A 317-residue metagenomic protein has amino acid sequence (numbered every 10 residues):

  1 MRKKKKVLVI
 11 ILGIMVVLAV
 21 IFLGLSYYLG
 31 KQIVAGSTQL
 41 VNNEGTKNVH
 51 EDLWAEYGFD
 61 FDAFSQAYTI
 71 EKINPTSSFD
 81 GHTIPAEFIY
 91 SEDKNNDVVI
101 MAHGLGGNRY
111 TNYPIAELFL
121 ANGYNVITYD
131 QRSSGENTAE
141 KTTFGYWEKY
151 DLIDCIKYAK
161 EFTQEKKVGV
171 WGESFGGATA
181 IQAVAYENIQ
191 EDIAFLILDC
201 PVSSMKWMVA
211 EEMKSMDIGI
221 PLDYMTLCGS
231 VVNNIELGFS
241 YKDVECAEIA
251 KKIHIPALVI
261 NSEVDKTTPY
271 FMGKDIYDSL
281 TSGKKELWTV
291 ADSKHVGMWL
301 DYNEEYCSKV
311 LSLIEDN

Functional and structural regions predicted by a protein language model:
M1-E56: N-terminal membrane-anchoring alpha-helices
L53-K94: N-terminal cap/lid segment of alpha/beta-hydrolase-fold proteins
L118-T138: Conserved alpha/beta-hydrolase
T142-T163: Alpha/beta-hydrolase active-site loop
Q182-F239: Hydrolase active-site cap/lid region
K252-H254, V259-N261, D265: Short beta-strand/loop motif that positions the catalytic acidic residue of the alpha/beta-hydrolase fold
K266-M272: Conserved alpha/beta-hydrolase "acid-adjacent" motif
S293-N303: Catalytic histidine-centered segment of alpha/beta-hydrolase-like enzymes
